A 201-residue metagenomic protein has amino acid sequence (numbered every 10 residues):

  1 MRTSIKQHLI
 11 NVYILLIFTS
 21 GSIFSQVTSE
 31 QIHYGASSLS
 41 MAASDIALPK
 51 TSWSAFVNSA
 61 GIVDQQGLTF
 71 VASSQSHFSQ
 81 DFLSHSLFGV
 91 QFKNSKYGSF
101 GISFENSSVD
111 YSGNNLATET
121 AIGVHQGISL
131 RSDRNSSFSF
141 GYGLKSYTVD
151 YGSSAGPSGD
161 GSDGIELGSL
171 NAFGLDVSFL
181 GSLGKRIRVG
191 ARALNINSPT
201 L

Functional and structural regions predicted by a protein language model:
R2-Y13: Bacterial N-terminal signal peptides that target proteins for export
T19-S22: N-terminal signal peptide c-region/cleavage motif recognized by signal peptidases
Q26-L201: Subset of outer-membrane beta-barrel
